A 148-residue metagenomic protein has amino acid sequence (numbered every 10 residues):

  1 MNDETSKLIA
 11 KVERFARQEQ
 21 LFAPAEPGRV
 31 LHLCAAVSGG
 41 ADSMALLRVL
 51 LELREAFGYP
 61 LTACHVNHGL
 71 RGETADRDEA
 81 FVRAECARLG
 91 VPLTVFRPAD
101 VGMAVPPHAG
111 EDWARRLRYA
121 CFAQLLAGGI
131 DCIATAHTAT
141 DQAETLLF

Functional and structural regions predicted by a protein language model:
N2-F148: Core alpha/beta nucleotide-donor-binding catalytic domains of modification enzymes
